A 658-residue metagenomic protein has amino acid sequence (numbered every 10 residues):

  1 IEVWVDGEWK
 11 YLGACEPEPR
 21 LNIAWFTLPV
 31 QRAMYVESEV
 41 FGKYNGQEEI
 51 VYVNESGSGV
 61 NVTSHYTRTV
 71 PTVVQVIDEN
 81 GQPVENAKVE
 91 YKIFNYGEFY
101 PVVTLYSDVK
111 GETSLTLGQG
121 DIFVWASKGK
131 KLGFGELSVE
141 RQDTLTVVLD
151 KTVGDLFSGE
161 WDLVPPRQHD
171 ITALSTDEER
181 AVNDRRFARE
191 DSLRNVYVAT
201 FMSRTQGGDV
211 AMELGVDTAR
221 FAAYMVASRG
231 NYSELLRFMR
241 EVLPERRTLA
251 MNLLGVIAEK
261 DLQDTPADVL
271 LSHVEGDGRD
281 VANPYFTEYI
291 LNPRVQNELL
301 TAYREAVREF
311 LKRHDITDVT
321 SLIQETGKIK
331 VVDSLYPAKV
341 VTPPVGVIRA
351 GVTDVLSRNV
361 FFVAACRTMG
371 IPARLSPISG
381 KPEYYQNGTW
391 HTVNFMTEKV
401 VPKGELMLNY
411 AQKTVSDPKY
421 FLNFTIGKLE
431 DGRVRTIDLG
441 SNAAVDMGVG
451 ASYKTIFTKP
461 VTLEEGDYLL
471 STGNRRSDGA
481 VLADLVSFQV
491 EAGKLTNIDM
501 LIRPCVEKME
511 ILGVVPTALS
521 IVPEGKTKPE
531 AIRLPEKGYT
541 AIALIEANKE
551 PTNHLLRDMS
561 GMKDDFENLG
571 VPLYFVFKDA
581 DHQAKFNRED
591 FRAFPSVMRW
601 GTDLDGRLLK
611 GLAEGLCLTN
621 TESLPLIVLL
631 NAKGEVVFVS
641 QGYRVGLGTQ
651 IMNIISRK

Functional and structural regions predicted by a protein language model:
I1-E48, F123-V124, K312-D315, S321-E325 (+3 more regions): Hydrophobic/aromatic-rich core segments of domains that either
P71, E79-E98, Q119-G120, K413-A443 (+1 more regions): Short, ordered, surface-exposed loop/turn motifs in non-cytosolic proteins
N86, E190-A350, V360: Secondary-structure boundary elements
N95-T116, G432-T458: Short, acidic Ser/Thr/Gly-rich low-complexity loop/linker segments typical of extracellular and cell-surface proteins
E112-F123, K128-K130, L137-R141, A444-V481 (+1 more regions): Short Pro-Gly-centered beta-turn/loop motif in secreted/extracellular proteins
A531-L555, M559, P572-F575: Short active-site neighborhood of thiol/selenol oxidoreductases, capturing the structured segment around
N587-L624: Short, internal strand/loop/helix patches that form the active-site neighborhood or redox-interaction surface
S623-K658: Thiol-/selenol-based redox modules, centered on thioredoxin-like and closely related oxidoreductase domains
